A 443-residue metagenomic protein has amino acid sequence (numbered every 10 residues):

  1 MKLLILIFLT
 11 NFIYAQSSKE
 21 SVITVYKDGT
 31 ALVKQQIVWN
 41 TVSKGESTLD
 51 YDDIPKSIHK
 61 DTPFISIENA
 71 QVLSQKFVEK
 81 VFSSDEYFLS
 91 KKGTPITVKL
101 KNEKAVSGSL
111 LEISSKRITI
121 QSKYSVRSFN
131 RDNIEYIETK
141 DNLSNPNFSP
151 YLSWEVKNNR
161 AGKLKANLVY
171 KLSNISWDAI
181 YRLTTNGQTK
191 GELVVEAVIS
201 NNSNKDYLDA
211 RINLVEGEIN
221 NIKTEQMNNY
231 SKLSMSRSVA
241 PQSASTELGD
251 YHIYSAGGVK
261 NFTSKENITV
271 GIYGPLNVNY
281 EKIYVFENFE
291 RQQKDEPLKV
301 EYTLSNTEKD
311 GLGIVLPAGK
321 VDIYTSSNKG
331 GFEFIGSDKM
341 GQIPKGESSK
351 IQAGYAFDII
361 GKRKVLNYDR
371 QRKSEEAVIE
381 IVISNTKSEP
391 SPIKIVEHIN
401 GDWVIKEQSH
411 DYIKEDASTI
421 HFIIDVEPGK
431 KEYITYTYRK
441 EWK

Functional and structural regions predicted by a protein language model:
M1-I7: Sec-dependent signal peptide recognition, specifically the positively charged N-region followed immediately by
L3, Y14-K443: Long, intrinsically disordered, low-complexity accessory segments associated with secretion and vesicular trafficking
T10-F12: N-terminal signal peptide c-region/cleavage motif recognized by signal peptidases
